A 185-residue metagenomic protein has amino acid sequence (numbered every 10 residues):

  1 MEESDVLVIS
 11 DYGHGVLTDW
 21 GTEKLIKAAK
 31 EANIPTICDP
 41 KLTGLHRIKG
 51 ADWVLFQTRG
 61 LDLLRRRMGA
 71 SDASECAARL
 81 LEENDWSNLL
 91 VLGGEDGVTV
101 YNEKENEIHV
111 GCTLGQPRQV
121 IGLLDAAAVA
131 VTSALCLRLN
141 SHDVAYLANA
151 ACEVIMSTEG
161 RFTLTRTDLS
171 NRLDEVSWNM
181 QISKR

Functional and structural regions predicted by a protein language model:
E2-E3, D19-P35, P40-G50, R65-R67 (+1 more regions): Conserved phosphate-binding/catalytic region of the ribokinase-like
E3-V16: Short acidic, glycine-rich surface-loop motifs adjacent to enzyme active sites
D11, P40, T58: A cross-domain feature marking catalytic cores of carbohydrate-active enzymes and several ubiquitous metabolic/repair
A51-L55: Short low-complexity, flexible loop/linker segments enriched in glycine and/or proline with clustered acidic
G60-D62: A generic structural signal for short hydrophobic patches within well-formed alpha-helices
